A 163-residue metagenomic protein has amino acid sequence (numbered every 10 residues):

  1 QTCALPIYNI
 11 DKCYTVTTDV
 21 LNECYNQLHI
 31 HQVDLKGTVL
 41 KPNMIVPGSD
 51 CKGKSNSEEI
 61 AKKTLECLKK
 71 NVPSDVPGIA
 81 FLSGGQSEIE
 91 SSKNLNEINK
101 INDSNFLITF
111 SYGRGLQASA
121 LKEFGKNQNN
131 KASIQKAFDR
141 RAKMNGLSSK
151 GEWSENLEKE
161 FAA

Functional and structural regions predicted by a protein language model:
T2-L5: Short, small-residue-biased leader/transition segments that mark boundaries at the very start of proteins
Y8-A163: Active-site capping/gating regions of soluble enzymes
